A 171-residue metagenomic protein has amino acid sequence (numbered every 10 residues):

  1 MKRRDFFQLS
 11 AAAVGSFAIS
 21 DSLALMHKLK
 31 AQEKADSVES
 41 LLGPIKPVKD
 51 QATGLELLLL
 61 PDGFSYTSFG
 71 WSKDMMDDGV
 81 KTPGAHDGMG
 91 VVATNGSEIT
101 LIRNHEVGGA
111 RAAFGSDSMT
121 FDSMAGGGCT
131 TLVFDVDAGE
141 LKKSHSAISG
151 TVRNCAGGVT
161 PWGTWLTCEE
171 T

Functional and structural regions predicted by a protein language model:
M1-K2: N-terminal secretory signal peptides
D5-K28: N-terminal export signals
S20-L60: C-terminal segment of N-terminal export signals and the immediately downstream linker at the start of the mature
G54-S72, G79-V80, D135-I148: Blade-edge beta-strand/turn elements of extracellular beta-propeller and related beta-sheet repeat scaffolds
D87-N95, C155-P161: Structural signature of eukaryotic scaffold interfaces centered on beta-propeller domains
I99, W162-G163: Short coil/turn segments that connect the beta-strands within blades of beta-propeller domains
N104-M124, T171: Short, conserved, GDST-rich strand-edge loop motifs in beta-rich repeat architectures
G126-D135: Beta-propeller blade signature
